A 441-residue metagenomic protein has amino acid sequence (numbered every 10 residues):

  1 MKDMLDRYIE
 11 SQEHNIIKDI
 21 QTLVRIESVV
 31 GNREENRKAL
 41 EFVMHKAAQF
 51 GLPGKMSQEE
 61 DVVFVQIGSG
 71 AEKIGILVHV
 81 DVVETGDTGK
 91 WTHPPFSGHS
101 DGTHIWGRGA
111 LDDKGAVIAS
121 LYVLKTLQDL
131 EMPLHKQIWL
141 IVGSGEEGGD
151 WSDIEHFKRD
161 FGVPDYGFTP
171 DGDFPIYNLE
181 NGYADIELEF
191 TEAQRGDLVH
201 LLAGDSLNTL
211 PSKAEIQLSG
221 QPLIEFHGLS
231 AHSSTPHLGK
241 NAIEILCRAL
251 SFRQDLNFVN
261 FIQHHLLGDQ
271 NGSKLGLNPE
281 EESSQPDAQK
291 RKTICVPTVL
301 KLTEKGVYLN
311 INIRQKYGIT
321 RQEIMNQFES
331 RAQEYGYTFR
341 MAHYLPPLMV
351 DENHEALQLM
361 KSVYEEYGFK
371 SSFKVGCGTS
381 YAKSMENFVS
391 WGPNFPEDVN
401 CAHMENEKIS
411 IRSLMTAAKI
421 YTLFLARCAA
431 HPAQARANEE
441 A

Functional and structural regions predicted by a protein language model:
M1-W106, D129-L134: Acidic/His- and Gly-rich active-site-bordering loop/insert found across diverse amide/peptide-bond hydrolases
Q21, M44, I118-K125, E155 (+5 more regions): Predominant activation on well-ordered alpha-helical scaffold segments within soluble catalytic domains
K73-V142, G149, G162, M404-T416: Active-site metal-coordination/substrate-binding segment of hydrolases, especially metallo-dependent peptidases
V80-V82, I138-G149, P170-P175, D205 (+1 more regions): Acidic, glycine-rich active-site loops and adjacent beta-strand->loop/helix elements that engage anionic groups
D87-S100, F190, G220-F226, S362: Acidic-glycine-rich active-site phosphate/pyrophosphate-binding loop
E155-K316: Midchain, well-structured core segments that form catalytic/ion-binding scaffolds
E225, F252, E323-Q333: Short amphipathic alpha-helices in soluble, non-transmembrane regions that often serve as interface/regulatory elements
H237-E244, R248-V296, K301-E304, R314 (+2 more regions): An extended, acidic, His-containing surface patch that forms the Zn2+-binding/catalytic region of metallohydrolases
